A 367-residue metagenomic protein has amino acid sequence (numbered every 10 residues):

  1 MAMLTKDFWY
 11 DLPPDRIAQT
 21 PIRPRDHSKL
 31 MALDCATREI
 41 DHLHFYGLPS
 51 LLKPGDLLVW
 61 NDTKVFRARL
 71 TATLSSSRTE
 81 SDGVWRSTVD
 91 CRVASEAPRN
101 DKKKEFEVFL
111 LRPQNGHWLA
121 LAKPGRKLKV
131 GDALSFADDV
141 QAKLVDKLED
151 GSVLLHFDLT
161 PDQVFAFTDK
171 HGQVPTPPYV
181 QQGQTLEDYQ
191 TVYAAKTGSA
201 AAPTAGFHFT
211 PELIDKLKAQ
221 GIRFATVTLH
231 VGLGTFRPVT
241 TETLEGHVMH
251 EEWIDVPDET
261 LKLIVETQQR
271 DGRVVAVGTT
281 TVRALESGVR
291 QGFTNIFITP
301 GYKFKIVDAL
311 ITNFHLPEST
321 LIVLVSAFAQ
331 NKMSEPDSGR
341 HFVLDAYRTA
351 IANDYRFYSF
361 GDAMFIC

Functional and structural regions predicted by a protein language model:
A2-S75, D101-C367: Surface-exposed, charge/polar-rich loops and edge strands
S75, E80-V89, E96-K102: A cross-taxon signal for low-complexity, glycine/charged-rich
A94-S95, A346: Generic detector of short, well-ordered, non-transmembrane alpha-helical segments enriched in hydrophobic residues
